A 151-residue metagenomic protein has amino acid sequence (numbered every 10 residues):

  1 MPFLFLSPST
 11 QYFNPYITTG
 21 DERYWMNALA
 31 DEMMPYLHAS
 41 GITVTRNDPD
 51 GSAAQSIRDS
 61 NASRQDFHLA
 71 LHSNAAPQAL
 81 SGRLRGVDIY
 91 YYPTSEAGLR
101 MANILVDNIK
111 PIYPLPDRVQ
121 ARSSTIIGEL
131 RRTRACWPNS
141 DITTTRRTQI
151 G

Functional and structural regions predicted by a protein language model:
P2-N14, G20, Y24-G151: Active-site-proximal helix/loop segments of hydrolytic enzymes
